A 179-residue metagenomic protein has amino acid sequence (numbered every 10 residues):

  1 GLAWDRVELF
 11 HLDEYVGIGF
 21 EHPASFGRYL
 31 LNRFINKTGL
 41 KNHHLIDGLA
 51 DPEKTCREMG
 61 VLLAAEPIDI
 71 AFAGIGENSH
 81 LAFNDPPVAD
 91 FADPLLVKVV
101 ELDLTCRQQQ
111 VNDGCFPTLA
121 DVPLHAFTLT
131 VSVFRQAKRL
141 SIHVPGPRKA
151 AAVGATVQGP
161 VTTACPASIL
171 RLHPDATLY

Functional and structural regions predicted by a protein language model:
G1, A73-E77, P145: Glycine-rich beta-strand-to-loop/alpha-helix junction loops that act as flexible
G1-A3, F26-N32, P86-L96, G159-V161: A glycine- and small-aliphatic-rich helix-loop capping segment at beta-alpha/alpha-beta transitions that lines
L2-A3, K37, L62-E66, A126 (+2 more regions): Solvent-exposed alpha-helices and their adjacent loops that cap or buttress functional pockets in soluble metabolic
L2-F72: Ligand-binding beta-strand-loop-alpha-helix segment within the catalytic cores of soluble metabolic enzymes
G48-D51, P117-P123, T156-V157: Short, flexible loop segments at the rims of nucleotide/cofactor-binding pockets, characterized by
L62-D90: A glycine-rich beta-strand to alpha-helix segment that forms a phosphate/ribose-binding loop at ligand/cofactor sites
A82-L129: Class I SAM-dependent methyltransferase SAM-binding "motif I" and its flanking Rossmann-like core
L129-S132, Q136-Y179: ATP/nucleoside-binding phosphotransfer catalytic cores, i.e., glycine-rich phosphate-binding loops
